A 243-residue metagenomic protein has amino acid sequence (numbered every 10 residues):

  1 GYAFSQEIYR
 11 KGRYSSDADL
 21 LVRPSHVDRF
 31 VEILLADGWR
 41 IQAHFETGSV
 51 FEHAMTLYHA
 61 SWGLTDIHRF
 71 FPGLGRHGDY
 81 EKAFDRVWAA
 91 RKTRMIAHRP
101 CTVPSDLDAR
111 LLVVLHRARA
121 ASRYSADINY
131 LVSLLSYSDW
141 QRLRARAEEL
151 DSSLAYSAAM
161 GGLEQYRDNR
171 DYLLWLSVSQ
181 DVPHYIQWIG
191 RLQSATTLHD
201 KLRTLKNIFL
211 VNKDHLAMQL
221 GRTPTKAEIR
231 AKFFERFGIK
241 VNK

Functional and structural regions predicted by a protein language model:
G1-S16, V22-K243: Conserved NTP-donor binding/palm subdomain of two-metal-ion nucleotidyltransferases/polymerases, i.e., the charged
